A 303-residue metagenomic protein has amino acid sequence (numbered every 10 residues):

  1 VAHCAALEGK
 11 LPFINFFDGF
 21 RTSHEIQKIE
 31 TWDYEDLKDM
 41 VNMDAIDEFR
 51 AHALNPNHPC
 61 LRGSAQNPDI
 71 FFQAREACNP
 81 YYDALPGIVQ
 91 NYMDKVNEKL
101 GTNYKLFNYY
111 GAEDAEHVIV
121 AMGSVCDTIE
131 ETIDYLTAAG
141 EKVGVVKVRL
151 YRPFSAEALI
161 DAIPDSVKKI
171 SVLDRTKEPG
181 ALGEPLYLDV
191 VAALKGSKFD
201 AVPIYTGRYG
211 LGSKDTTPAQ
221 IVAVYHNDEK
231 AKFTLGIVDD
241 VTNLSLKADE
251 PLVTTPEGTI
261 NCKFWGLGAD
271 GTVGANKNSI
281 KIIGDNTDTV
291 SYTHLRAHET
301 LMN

Functional and structural regions predicted by a protein language model:
V1-E48, S213-E250: Structural signature of the thiamine diphosphate
F13-N108: Conformationally flexible catalytic loops at phosphate/diphosphate-handling active centers
H24-T31, E130-T132, E157-A158, A181-P185 (+2 more regions): Short acidic, glycine/serine/threonine-rich loops at helix termini
K95-H117, E130, L246-N261: Glycine-/acidic-rich phosphate or pyrophosphate-binding loops and their flanking alpha/beta elements
D114-E141, F154-L159: Redox- and metal-dependent alpha/beta enzyme cores, enriched for Fe-S-associated oxidoreductases and cofactor-handling
K169-T255: Peripheral docking tails and interdomain loops at the edges of cofactor- or intermediate-handling domains
C262-K281: Conserved phosphate/anionic-ligand binding catalytic regions in large, soluble enzymes, centered on
T293-T300: Conserved small/polar residues in nucleotide/adenosyl-binding loops
